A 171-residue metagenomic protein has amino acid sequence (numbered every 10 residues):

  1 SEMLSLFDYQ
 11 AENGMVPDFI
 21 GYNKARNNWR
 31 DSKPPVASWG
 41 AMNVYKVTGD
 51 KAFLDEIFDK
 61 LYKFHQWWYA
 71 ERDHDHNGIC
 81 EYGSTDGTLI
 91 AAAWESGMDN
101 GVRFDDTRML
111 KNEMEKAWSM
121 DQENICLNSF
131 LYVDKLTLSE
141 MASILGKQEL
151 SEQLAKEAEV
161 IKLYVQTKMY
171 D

Functional and structural regions predicted by a protein language model:
E2-P17, I57-D75, E157-D171: Long, well-ordered core segments of solenoidal/helical folds
N13, P17-V36, M42-K46, K51-A52 (+1 more regions): The feature captures the catalytic groove of carbohydrate-active enzymes
E152-K156: Short, charged, amphipathic alpha-helical segments
